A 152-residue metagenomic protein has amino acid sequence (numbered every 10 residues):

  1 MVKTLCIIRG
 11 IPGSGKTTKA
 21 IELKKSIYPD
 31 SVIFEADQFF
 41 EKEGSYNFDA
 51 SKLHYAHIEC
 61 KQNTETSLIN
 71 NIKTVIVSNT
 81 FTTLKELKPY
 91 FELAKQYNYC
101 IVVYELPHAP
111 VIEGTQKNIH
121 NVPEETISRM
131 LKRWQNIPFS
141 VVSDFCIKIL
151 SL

Functional and structural regions predicted by a protein language model:
V2, S51, S78-F81, N118: Short N-terminal micro-motifs specific to bacterial/archaeal maturation and metal-cluster initiation sites
V2-R9, S14-T17, Y28, E92-L152: Conserved GTP-binding G-domain of TRAFAC-class P-loop NTPases and closely related GTPase folds
K3-C6, S14, T18-I21, Y55 (+3 more regions): Short, well-structured alpha-helical interface segments that form or flank functional binding sites
K3-I7, V32, K73-I76: Residue-level preference for the first positions of well-ordered beta-strands
I8-G10, A36, V77-T80: Short His-Asn-centered micro-motif
T18-N71, P107-T115: Conserved substrate/cofactor phosphate-moiety recognition/catalytic segment in nucleotide-dependent phosphotransferases
H54-E105: Glycine-rich phosphate-binding loop used to anchor ATP phosphates in small-molecule kinases, encompassing both
